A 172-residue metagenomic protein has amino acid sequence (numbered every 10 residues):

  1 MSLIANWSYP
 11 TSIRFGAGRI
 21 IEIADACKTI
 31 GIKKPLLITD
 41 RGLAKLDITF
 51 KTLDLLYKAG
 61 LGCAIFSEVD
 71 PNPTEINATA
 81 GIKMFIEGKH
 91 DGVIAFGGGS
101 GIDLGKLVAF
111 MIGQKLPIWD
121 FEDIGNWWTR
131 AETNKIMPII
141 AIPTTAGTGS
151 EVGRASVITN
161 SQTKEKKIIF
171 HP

Functional and structural regions predicted by a protein language model:
M1-I30: N-terminal amphipathic/basic leader segments beginning at the initiator methionine
I21, Q114-P172: A glycine/threonine-rich phosphate-anchoring loop and its flanking beta-alpha core in nucleotide/phosphate-binding
I21-L36, D54-A59, E87: Glycine-rich phosphate/diphosphate-binding loops that line cofactor/substrate pockets in enzymes
I32-K33, L37-L46: N-terminal glycine-rich phosphate/pyrophosphate-binding loops that anchor nucleotide-derived ligands and cofactors
L36-L37, G92-I94, I140: Conserved beta-strand elements of the Class I
I38-T39, G97, T159: Short beta-strand/turn micro-motifs composed of small residues that flank or help shape donor/cofactor-binding pockets
A44-I118: N-terminal small/polar loop signature for handling phosphorylated ligands or for N-terminal nucleophile
